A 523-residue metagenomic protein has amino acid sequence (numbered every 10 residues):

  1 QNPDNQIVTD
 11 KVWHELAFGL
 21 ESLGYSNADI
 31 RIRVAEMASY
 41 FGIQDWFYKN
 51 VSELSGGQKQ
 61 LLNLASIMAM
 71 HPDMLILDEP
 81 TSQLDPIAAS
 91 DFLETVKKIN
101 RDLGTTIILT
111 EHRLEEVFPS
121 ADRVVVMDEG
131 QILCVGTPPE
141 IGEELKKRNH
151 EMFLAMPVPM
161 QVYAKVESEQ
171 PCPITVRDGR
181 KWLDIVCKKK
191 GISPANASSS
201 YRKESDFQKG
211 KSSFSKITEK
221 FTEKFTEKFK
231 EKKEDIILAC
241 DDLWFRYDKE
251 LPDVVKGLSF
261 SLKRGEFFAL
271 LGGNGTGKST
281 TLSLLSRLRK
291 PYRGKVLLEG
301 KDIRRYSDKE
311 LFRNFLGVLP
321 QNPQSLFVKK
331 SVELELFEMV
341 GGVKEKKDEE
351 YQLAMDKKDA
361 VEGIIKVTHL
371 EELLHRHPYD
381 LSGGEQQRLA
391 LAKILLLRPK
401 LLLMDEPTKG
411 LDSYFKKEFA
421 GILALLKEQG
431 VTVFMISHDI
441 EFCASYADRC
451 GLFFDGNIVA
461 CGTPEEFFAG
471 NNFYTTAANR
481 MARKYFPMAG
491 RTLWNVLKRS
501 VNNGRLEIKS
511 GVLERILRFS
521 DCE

Functional and structural regions predicted by a protein language model:
A28-W46, F337, M355-L373: Conserved ABC ATPase "signature" region
N50-L54, H377-L381, E385: Conserved ABC ATPase signature
L75-D78, L402-D405: Catalytic Walker B motif of ABC-type/P-loop ATPase nucleotide-binding domains
E111-H112, S437-H438: H-loop/switch region of ABC-family ATPase nucleotide-binding domains
M127, Q131-Y163, N457-M481: Conserved beta-strand-loop-alpha-helix hinge in the C-terminal portion of ABC ATPase nucleotide-binding domains
K147-K203, F207-G210, F214-I217, Y474-E523: ABC ATPase nucleotide-binding domains
S286: Helix-to-loop junction immediately C-terminal to a conserved catalytic motif
